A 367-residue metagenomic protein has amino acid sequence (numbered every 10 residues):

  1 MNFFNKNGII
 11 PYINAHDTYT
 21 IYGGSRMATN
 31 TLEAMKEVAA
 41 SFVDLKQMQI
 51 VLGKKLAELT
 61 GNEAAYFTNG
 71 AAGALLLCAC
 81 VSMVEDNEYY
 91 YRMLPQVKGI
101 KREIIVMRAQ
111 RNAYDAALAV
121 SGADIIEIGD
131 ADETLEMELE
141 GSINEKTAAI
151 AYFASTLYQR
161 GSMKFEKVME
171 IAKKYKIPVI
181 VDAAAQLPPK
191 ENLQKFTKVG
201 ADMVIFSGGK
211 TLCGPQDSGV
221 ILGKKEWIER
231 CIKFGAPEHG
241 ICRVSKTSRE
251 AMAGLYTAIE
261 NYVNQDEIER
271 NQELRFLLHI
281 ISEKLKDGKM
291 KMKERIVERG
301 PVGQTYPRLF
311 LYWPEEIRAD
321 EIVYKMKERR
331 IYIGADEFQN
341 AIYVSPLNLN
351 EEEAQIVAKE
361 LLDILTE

Functional and structural regions predicted by a protein language model:
M1-M27, G53-V263, S282-D287, W313 (+5 more regions): Conserved PLP-enzyme active-site core in the AAT-like
F3, K286-E360: Conserved C-terminal alpha-helix-loop-beta "cap" of PLP-dependent enzymes that closes/shapes the active-site mouth
T31: Short, basic/glycine-rich phosphate-binding loops at helix/coil junctions that contact nucleotide phosphates
M48: Thiamine diphosphate
L59, V263-V297: Conserved PLP-dependent catalytic core of the aminotransferase class-I/II
